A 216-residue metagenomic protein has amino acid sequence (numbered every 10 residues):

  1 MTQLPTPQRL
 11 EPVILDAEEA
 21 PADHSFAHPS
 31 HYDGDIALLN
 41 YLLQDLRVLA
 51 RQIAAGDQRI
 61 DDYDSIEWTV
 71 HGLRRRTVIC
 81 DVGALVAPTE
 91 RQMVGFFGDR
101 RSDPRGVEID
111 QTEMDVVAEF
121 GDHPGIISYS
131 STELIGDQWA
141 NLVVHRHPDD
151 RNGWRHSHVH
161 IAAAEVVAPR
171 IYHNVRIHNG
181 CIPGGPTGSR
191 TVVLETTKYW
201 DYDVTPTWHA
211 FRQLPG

Functional and structural regions predicted by a protein language model:
M1-L134, N179-G216: Short S/T/G/P-rich N-terminal loop/turn motif that feeds into the first structured element of a domain
I135-W139: Short acidic/glycine-enriched loop/turn segments that link adjacent beta-strands
L142-V144: Short hydrophobic/aromatic beta-strand micro-patches that form the beta-sheet surface supporting nucleotide- or nucleic
H147-S157: Short amphipathic alpha-helices within nucleic acid-binding modules
R155, A163-A164: Amphipathic alpha-helical interface segments used for dimerization/assembly
A164-H178: Conserved short beta-strand edge segments in small beta-sheet-based binding/regulatory domains
